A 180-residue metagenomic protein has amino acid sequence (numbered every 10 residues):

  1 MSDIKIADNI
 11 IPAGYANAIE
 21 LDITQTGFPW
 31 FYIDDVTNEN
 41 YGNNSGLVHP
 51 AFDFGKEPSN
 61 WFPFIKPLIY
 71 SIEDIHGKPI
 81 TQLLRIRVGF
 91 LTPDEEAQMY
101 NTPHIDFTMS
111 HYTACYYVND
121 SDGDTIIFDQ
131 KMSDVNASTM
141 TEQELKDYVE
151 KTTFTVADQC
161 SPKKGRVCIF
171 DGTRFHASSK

Functional and structural regions predicted by a protein language model:
M1-I80: Non-heme Fe(II)/2-oxoglutarate
G55-K180: Catalytic core of non-heme Fe(II) oxygenases with the double-stranded beta-helix
